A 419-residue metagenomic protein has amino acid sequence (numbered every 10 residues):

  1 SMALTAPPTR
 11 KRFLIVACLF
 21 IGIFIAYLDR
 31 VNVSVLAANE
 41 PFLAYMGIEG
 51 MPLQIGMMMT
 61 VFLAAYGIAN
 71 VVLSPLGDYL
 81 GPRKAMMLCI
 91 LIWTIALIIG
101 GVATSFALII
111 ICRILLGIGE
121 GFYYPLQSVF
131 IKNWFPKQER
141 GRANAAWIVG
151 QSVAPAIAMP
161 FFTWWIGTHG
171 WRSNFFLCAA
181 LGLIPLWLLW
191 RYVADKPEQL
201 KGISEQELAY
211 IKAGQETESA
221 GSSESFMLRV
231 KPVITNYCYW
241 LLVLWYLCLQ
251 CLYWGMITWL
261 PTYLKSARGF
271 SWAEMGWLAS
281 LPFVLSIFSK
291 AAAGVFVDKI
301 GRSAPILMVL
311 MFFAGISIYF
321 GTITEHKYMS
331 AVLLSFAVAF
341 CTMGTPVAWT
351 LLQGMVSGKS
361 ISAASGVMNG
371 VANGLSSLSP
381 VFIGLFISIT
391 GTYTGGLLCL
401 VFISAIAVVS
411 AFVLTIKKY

Functional and structural regions predicted by a protein language model:
S34-I68: Extracellular/periplasmic helix-loop-helix junction of adjacent transmembrane segments in MFS-like secondary
S34-V35, K231-A291, T345, W349 (+1 more regions): Extracytoplasmic gate region of multi-pass secondary transporters
I68-T104: Conserved MFS/SLC helix-loop-helix module at the cytosolic interface between two early adjacent transmembrane helices
A69-G81, K290-G301, I387: Helix-to-loop junctions at the C-terminal end of transmembrane segments in multipass secondary transporters
Y79-I90, D298-M311: Cytoplasmic membrane-interface "Motif A"-like loop-to-helix N-cap segments of 12-TM Major Facilitator Superfamily
G81, V102-L108, G119, P136 (+3 more regions): Helix-breaking motifs and short loop linkers at transmembrane-helix boundaries and internal kinks in secondary membrane
C112-G150: Cytoplasmic helix-loop-helix junction between adjacent transmembrane helices in 12-TM secondary transporters
S303-L351: C-terminal transmembrane helical hairpin of 12-TM major facilitator-type secondary transporters
